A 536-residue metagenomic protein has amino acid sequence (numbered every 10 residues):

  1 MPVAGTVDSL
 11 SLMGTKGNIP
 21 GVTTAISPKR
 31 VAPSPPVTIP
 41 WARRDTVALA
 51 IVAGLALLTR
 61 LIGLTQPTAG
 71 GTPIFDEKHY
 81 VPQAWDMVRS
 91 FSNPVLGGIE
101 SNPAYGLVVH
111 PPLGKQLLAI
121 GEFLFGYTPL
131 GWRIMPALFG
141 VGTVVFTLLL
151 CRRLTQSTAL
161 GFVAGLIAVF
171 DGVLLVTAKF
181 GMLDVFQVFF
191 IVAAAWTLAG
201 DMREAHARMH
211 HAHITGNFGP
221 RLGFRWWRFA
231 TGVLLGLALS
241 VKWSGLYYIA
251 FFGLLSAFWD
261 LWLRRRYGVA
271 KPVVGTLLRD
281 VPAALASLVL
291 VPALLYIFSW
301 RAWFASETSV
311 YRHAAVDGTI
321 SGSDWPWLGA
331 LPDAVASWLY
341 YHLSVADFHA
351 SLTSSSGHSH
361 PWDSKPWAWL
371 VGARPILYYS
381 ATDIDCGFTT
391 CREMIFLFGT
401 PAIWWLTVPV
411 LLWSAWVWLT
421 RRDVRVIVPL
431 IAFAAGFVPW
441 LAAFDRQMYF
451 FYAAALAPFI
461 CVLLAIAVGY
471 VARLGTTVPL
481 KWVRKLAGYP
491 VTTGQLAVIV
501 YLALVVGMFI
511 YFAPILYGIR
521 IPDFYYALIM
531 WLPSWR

Functional and structural regions predicted by a protein language model:
V3-T6, G14-I19, T23-I26, G219-W227 (+5 more regions): Transmembrane helical bundles and short interhelical boundary loops of multi-pass, membrane-embedded
M13-K16, S34, L154-T155, A194-W227 (+1 more regions): Membrane-interface transmembrane helices that cradle and orient dolichyl/undecaprenyl
W41-E77, V289-E307, L504-F512: Transmembrane signal-anchor helices characteristic of membrane glycosylation enzymes that use polyprenol
A48-A53, T147-F170, A207-L222, I427: Transmembrane-helix signature of polytopic, membrane-embedded enzymes that assemble or transfer cell-envelope glycans
A56-T59, A164-V169, V176, L235 (+1 more regions): Short helix- or helix-capping micro-motifs that position conserved polar/aromatic residues at function-defining sites
L61-P67, E77-Q116, I120: Extracytosolic helix-loop segments that constitute the early lumenal/periplasmic catalytic or substrate-binding loops
I134-T155, A193, V410: Transmembrane-helix motifs of polytopic, lipid-linked glycan transferases
P136, V173-F186, V241-S244: Short acidic/glycine- and proline-prone juxtamembrane loop motifs at membrane-interface regions of multi-pass membrane
